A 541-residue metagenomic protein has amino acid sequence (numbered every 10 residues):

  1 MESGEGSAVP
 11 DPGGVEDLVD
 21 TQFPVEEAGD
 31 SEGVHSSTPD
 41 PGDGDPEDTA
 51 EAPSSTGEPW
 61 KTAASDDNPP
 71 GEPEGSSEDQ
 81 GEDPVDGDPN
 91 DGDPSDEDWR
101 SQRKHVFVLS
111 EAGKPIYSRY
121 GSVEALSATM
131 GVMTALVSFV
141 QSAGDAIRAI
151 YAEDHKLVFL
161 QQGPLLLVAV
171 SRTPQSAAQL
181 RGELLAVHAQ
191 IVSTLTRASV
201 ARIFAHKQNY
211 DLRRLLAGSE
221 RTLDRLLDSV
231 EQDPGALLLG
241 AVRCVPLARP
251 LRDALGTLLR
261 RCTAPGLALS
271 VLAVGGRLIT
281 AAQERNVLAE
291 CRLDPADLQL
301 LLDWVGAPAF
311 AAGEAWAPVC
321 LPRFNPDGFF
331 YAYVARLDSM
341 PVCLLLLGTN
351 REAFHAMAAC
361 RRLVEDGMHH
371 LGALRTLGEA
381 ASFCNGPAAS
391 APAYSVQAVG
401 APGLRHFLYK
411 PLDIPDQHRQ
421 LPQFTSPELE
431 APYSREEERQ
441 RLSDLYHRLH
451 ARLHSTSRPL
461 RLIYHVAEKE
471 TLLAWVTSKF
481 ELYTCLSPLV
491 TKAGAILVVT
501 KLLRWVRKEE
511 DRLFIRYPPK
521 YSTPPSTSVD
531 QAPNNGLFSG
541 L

Functional and structural regions predicted by a protein language model:
M1-L541: Intrinsically disordered, Ser/Thr-rich regulatory regions of eukaryotic membrane-trafficking proteins
